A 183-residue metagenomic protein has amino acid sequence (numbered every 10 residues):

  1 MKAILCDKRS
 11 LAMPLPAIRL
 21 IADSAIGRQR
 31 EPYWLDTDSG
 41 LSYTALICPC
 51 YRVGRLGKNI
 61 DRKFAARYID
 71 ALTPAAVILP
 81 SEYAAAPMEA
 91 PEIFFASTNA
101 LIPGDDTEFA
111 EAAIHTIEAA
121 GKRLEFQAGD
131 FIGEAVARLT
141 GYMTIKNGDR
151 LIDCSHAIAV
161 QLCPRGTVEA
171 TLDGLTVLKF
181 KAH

Functional and structural regions predicted by a protein language model:
M1-A137, Y142, K179-K181: Glycine-enriched loop-and-adjacent helix/strand subsegments that border the catalytic/binding cleft of enzyme cores
S10-L11, L56-G57, I152, H156-V160 (+1 more regions): Short, charged beta-turn/beta-strand-edge "cap" motif at the junction between a beta-strand and an adjacent loop
A17-I18, S24-A25, A157-H183: Charged, cofactor-coupling segments
V77-I78, C154, T171: Generic detector of bulky aromatic hydrophobic side chains
F131-P164: A conserved acidic, glycine/proline-rich C-terminal tail/linker
